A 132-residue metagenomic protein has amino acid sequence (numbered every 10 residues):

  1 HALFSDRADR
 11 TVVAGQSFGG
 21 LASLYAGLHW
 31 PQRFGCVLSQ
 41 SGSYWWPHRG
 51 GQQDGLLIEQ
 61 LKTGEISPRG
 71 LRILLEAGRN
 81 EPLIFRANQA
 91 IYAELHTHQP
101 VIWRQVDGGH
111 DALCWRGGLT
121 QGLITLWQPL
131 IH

Functional and structural regions predicted by a protein language model:
H1-H132: Non-catalytic cap/lid and distal C-terminal segments of serine-dependent acyl enzymes
